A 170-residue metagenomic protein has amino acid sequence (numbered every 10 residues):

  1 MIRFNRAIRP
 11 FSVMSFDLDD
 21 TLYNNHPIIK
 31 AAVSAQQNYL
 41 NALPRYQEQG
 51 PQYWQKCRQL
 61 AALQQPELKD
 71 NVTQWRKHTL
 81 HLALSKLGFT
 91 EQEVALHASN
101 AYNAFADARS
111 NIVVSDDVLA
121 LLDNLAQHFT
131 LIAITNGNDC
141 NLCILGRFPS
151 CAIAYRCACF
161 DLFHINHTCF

Functional and structural regions predicted by a protein language model:
M1, V114-V118, I165: Amphipathic coiled-coil/heptad-repeat helices and related helical stalk/stem segments that mediate oligomerization
I2-K56: Active-site neighborhood of HAD-like aspartate-dependent phosphohydrolases
N25, I29, V72, R76 (+1 more regions): Hydrophobic (often cysteine-bearing) scaffold residues that line and stabilize catalytic clefts of nucleotide/cofactor
I29-Q37, W54-R58, R76, L80 (+2 more regions): Hydrophobic alpha-helical core bundles mediating ligand binding, dimerization, or RNAP-core interactions
Q59-Y102: A metal-dependent, Asp-based hydrolase signature
L96-N111, V118-F160: Substrate-recognition element of Asp-dependent hydrolases with the DxDx(T/V) motif
A152, D161-F170: Conserved Lys-Pro-Asp/Glu-containing loop-to-beta segment of HAD-superfamily phosphomonoesterases, centered on
